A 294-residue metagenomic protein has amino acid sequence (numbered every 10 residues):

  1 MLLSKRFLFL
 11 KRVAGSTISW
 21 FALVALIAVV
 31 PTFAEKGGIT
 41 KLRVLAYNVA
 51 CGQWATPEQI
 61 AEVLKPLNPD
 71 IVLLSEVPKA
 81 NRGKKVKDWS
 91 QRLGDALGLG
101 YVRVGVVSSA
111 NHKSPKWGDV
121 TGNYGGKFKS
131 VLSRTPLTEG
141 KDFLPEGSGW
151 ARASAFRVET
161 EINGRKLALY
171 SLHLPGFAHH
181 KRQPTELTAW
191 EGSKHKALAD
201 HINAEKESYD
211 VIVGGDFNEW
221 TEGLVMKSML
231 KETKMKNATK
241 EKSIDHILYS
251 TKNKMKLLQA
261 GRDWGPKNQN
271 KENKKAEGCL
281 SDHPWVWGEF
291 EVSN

Functional and structural regions predicted by a protein language model:
M1-R12: N-terminal secretory signal peptides that target proteins for export/translocation
T17-A28: Bacterial N-terminal signal peptides
V30-F33: Sec/Tat signal peptide C-region and signal peptidase I cleavage site
E35-L67, I71, P115-N294: Active-site regions of metal-assisted phosphoester/phosphodiester hydrolases, unifying DNase/endonuclease modules
V77-N81, V106-K113, F217: Acidic helix-start/capping segments at beta-turn-to-alpha-helix junctions
A80-S90: Membrane-embedded segments
S90-Y101, L132: Charged, glycine-enriched surface loops/patches that mediate electrostatic binding to polyanionic ligands
L99-P115, P145: A short, structured active-site edge motif that brings together acidic residues
